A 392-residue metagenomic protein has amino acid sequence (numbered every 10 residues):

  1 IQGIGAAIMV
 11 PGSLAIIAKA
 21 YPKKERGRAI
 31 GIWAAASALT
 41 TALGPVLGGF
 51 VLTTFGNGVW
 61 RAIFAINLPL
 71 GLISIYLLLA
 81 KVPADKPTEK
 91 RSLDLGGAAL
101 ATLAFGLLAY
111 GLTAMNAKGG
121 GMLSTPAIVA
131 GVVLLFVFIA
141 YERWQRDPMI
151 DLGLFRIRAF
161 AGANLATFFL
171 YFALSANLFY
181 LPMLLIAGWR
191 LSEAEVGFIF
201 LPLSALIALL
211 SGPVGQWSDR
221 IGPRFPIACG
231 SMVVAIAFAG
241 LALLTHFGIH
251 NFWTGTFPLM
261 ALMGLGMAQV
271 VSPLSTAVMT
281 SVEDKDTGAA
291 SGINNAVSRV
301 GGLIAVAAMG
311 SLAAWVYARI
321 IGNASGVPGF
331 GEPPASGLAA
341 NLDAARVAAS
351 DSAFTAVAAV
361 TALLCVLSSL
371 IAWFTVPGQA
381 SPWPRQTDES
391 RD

Functional and structural regions predicted by a protein language model:
I1-G96: Helix-loop-helix hairpins in multi-pass membrane proteins, especially solute transporters
Q2, L78, G240-L241, M263 (+1 more regions): MFS-fold secondary transporters
A35, L39-T54, V300-I320: A gly/Pro-rich, aromatic-decorated transmembrane alpha-helix motif that marks the paired, flexible gating helices
V46, F50, T54-F55, A80 (+6 more regions): Membrane-interface helix caps of multi-pass small-molecule transporters
T53-I66, A114-S124, A314-A362: A membrane-interface helix-boundary motif in multi-pass transporters
T53-T167, A173, S390-R391: Hydrophobic transmembrane-helix bundles of small-molecule transporters
G121, L265, A289, S336-D392: Transmembrane-helix exit segments and adjacent C-terminal regions of multi-pass membrane proteins
L123-A127, L134, D147-R319, F354-V366 (+1 more regions): 12-transmembrane solute porter fold
